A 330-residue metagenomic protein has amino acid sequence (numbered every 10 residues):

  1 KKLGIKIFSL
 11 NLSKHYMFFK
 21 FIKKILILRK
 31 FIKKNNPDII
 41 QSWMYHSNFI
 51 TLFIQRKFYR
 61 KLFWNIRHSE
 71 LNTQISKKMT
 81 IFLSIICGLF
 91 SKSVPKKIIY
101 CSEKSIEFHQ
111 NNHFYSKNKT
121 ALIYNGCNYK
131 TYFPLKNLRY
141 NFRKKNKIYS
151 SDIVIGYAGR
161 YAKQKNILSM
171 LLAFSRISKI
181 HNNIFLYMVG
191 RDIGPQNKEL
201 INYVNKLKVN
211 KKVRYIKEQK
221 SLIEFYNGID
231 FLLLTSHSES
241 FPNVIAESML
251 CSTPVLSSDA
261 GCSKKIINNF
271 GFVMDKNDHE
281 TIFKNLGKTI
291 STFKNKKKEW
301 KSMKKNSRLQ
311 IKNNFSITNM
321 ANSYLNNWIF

Functional and structural regions predicted by a protein language model:
S42-N48, I66: Short His-centered aromatic/hydrophobic patch
S93-K119, C127-Y132: A short, active-site helix/loop in glycosyltransferases that binds the activated sugar's phosphate group
F133-I148, I201, L222: A short helix/loop element that forms part of the nucleotide-sugar donor recognition site in Leloir-type
I153-K179, L186, K198-E199: A conserved mid-protein helix/loop that constitutes part of the nucleotide-sugar donor-binding site
K198-K217: Nucleotide-activated donor-binding/catalytic signature segment of Leloir-type glycosyltransferases, i.e., the conserved
E218, H237: Aromatic "clamp/platform" in nucleotide-sugar-dependent glycosyltransferases that forms part of the donor/acceptor
P254-S257: Short hydrophobic beta-strand element within catalytic cores of glycosyltransferases and related nucleotide-activated
F272-F283, T292-K297: Conserved acidic donor-binding segment of nucleotide-sugar-dependent glycosyltransferases
